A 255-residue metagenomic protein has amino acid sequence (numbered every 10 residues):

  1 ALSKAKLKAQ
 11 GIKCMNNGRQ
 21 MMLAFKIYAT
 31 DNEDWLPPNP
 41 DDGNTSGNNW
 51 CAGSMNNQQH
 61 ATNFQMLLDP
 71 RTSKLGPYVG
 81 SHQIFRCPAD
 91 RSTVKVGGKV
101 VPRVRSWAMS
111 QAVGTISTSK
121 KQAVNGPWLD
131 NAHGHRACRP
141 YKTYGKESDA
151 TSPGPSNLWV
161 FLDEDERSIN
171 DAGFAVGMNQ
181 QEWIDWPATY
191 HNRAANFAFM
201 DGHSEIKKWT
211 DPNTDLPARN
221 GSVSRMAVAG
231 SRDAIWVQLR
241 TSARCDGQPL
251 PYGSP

Functional and structural regions predicted by a protein language model:
A1-K6: N-terminal single-pass transmembrane signal-anchor helix
L7, I12-P255: Short, well-structured segments within or immediately adjacent to enzyme catalytic domains that line ligand-binding
